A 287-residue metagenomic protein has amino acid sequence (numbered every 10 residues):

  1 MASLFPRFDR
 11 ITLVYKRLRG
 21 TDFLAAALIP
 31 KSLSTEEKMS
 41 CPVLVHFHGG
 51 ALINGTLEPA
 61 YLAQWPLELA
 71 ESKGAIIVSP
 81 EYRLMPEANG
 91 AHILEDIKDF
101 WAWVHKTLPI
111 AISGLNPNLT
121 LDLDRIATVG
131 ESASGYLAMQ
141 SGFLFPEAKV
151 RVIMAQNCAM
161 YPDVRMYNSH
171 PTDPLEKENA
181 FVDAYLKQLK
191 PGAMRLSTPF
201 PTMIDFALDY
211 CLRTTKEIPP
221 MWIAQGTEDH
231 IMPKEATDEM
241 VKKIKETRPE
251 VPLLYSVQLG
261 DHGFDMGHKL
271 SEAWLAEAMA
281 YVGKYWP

Functional and structural regions predicted by a protein language model:
M1-M39, L94: N-terminal cap/lid segment of alpha/beta-hydrolase-fold proteins
A26-A27, Q156, D163, Y167 (+2 more regions): C-terminal catalytic histidine-bearing segment of alpha/beta-hydrolase fold enzymes
K38-A51: Short beta-strand element of the alpha/beta-hydrolase
G50, E81-M85, A159, G260-D261: Short beta-to-alpha linker loops that shape the active-site pocket of alpha/beta-hydrolase fold enzymes
A51-P59, I77, W103: Serine-hydrolase catalytic-loop signature spanning alpha/beta hydrolases and amidase-signature enzymes
E58-S79: Short amphipathic alpha-helix adjacent to the substrate-entry channel of hydrolases
K98-K177: Primarily recognizes the serine-hydrolase "nucleophile elbow" in alpha/beta-hydrolase and SGNH/GDSL folds
E178-Q258: Serine-hydrolase catalytic core
